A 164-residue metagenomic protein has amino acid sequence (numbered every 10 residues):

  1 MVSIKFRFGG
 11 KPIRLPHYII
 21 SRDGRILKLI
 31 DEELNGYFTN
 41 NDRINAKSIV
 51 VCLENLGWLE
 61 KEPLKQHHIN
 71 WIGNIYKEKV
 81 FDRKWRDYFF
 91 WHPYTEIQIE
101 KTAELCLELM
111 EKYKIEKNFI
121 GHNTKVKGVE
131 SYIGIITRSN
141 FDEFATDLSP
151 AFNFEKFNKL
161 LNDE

Functional and structural regions predicted by a protein language model:
M1, L59-E62: Extracytoplasmic/secreted cell-surface and envelope-processing proteins
M1-K47: N-terminal catalytic cores of peptidoglycan-degrading enzymes
R22, I30, C52, G57 (+1 more regions): Sec/Tat-exported extracytoplasmic proteins
D23-I26, E33-G36, N55-E60, F141-F144: Solvent-exposed loop/turn segments at secondary-structure junctions within structured extracellular/periplasmic domains
N40-E54, H67-N70, I75: A basic- and aromatic-enriched beta-loop-alpha substructure that forms the phosphate/nucleotide- and DNA/RNA-contacting
K61-E164: Basic/polar, cationic surfaces and motifs that engage anionic cell-wall and phosphate/carboxylate ligands
